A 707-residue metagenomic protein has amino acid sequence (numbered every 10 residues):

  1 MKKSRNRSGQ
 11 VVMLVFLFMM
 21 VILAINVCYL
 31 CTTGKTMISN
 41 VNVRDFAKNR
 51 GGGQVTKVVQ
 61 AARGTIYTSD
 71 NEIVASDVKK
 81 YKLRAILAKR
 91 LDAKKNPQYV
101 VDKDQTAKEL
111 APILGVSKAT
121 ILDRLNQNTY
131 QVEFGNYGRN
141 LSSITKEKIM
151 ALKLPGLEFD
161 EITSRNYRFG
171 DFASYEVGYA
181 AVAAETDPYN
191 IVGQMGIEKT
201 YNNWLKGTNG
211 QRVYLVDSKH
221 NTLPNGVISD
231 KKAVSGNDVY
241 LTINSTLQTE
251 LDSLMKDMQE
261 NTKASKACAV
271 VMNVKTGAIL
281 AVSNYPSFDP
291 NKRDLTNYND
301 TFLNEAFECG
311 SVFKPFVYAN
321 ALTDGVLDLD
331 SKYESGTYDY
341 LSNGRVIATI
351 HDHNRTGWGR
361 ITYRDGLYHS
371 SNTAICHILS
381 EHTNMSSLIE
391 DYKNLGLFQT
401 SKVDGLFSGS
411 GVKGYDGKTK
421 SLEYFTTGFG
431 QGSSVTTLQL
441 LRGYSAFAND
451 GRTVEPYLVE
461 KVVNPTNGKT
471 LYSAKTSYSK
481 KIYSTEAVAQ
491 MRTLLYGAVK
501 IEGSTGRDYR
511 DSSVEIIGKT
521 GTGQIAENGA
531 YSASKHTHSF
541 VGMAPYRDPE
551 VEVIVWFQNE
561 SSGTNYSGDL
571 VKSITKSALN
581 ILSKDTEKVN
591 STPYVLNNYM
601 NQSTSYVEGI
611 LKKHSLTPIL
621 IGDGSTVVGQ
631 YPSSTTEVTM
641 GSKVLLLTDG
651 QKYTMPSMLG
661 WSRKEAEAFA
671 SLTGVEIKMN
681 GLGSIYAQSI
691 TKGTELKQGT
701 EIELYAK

Functional and structural regions predicted by a protein language model:
M1-N291, I389-N394, W556, S561-L579 (+1 more regions): Periplasmic/cell-envelope proteins involved in peptidoglycan metabolism and beta-lactam response
G52-Q54, A85-Y99, A107-L110, Q131-R139 (+11 more regions): Second-shell loop/turn segments in exported
V59-A62, S69, V78-K80, L154 (+18 more regions): Extracytoplasmic
R63, K103-A107, A111, K146 (+20 more regions): Extracytoplasmic/secreted envelope proteins and their assembly/folding machinery, especially bacterial periplasmic
A75, S218-I228, A267-G310, A319-V555: Beta-lactam-recognizing serine transpeptidase/beta-lactamase-like catalytic domain environment
A111-G115, L154, A181, K206 (+13 more regions): Sec-exported extracytoplasmic/periplasmic mature domains
L122-T129, A264-T276, E334, L406-S410 (+4 more regions): Acidic/histidine-enriched alpha-helical segments
S513, V555-S561, N565-G568, K572-K707: Ligand-recognition elements built from short beta-strands and adjacent flexible loops
